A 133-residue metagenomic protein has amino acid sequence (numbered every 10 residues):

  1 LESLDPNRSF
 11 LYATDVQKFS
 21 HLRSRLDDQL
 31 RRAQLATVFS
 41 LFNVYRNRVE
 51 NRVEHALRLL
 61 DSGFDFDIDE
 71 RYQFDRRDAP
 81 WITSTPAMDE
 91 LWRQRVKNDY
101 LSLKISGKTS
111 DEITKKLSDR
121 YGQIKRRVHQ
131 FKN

Functional and structural regions predicted by a protein language model:
L1-N133: Flexible, low-complexity junctional segments that flank or bridge functional domains
